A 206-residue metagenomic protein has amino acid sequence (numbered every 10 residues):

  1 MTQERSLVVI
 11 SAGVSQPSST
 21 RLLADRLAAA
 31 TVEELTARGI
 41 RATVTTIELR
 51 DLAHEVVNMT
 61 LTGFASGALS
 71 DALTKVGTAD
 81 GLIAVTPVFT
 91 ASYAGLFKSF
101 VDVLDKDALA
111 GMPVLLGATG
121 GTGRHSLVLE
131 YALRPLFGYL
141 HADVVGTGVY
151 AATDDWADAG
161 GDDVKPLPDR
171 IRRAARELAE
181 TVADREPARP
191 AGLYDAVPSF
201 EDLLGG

Functional and structural regions predicted by a protein language model:
M1-V85, A91-K98, Y194-G206: N-terminal beta1-alpha1-beta2 submodule of the flavodoxin-like/Rossmannoid cofactor-binding fold
L7, V44, V114, V144-V145: Hydrophobic/aromatic residues located in beta-strands of well-ordered beta-sheets within soluble catalytic
S11, A118, G148-Y150: Short beta-strand segments
L23-L27, L129, A174: Hydrophobic alpha-helical membrane-association signature
V32-A37, G138, A142, R176-P187: Generic secondary-structure signature for well-ordered alpha-helical cores
T45-H54, L140-D158: Mobile beta-alpha loop/short-helix "lid" or hinge segments that flank ligand
F64-L140: Helix-loop-strand module that forms the ligand-binding subsite of alpha/beta enzymes
G146-G206: Glycine-rich phosphate/pyrophosphate-binding loop and the adjoining helix
